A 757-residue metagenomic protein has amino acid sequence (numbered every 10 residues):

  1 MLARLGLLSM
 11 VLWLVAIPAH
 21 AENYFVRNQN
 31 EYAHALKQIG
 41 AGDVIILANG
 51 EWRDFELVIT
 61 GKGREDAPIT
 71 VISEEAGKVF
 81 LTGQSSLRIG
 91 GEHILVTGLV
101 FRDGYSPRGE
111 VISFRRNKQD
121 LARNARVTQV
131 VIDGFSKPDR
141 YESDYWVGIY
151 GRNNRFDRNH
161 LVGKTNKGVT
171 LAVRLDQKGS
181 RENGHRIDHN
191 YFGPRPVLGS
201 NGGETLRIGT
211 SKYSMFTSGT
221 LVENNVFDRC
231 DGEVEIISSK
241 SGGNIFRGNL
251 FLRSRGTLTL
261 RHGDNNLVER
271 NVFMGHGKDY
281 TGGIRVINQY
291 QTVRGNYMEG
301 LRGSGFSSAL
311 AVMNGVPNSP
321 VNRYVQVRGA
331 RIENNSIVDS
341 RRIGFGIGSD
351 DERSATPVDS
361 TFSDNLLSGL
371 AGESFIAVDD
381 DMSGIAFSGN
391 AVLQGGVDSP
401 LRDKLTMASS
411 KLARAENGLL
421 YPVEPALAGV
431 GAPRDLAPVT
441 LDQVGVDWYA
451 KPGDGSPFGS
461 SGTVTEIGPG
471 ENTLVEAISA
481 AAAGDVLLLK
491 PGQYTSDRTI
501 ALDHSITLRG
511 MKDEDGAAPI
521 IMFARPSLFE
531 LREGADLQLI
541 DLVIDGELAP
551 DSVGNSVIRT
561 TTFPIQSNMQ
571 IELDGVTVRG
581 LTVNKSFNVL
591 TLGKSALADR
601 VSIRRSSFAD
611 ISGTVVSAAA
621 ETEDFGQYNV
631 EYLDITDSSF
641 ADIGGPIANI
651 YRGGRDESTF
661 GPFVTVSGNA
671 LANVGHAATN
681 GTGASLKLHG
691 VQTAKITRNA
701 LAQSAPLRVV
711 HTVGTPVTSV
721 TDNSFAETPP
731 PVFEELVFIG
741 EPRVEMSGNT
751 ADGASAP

Functional and structural regions predicted by a protein language model:
M1-L7: Bacterial N-terminal signal peptides that target proteins for export
A16-P18: N-terminal signal peptide c-region/cleavage motif recognized by signal peptidases
A21-D54, V58, P457-S496, L528: Acidic Gly/Asp/Thr-rich repetitive segments characteristic of extracellular carbohydrate-active and adhesion proteins
Y24, K37-F80, S86-G98, D120-A125 (+4 more regions): Beta-solenoid repeat scaffold
R53-V58, K62, E74, G83-R88 (+6 more regions): Glycine- and acidic/polar-rich repeat regions and solenoidal domains
G90, Q326, G468-N472, G534: Soluble non-cytosolic domains of exported or imported proteins
S399-G470, A480, F738-P757: Surface beta-loop-beta hairpin patches that serve as ligand-binding interfaces in beta-rich domains
